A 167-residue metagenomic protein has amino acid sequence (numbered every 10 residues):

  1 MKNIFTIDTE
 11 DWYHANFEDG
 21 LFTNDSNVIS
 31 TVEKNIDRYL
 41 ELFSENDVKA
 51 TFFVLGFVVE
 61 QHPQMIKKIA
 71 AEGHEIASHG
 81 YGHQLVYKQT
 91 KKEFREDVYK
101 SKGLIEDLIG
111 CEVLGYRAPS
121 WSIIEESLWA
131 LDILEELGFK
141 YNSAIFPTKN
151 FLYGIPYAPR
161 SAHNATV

Functional and structural regions predicted by a protein language model:
M1-E72, R117: Active-site beta->alpha N-cap acidic-glycine motif
Y13-A15, E60-H62, Q84-Y87, I123-S127 (+1 more regions): Short catalytic/ligand-binding loop motif for oxyanion handling, primarily in non-cytosolic enzymes, centered on
E33, L85-D107, T166: Alpha-helical scaffold elements lining the catalytic groove of polysaccharide deacetylases
F52, S78, Y141-S143: Hydrophobic residues in well-ordered beta-strands that form the structural core
L55, S101, I105, R117-P119: Phosphate/nucleotide-binding catalytic core
V59-I76, L128-K140: Short, electropositive alpha-helical surface patch
I76-H83: Histidine-centered catalytic micro-motifs
D107, C111-E112, A118-V167: Active-site-adjacent pocket scaffolds in enzyme catalytic domains
